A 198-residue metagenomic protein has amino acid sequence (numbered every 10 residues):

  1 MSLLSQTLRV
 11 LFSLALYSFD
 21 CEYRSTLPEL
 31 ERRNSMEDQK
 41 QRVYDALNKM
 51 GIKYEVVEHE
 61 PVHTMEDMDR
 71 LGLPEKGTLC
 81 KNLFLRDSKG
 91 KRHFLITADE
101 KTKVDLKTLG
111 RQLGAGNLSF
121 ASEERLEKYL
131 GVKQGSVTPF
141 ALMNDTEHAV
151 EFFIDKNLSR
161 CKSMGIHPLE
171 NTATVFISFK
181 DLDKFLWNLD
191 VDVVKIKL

Functional and structural regions predicted by a protein language model:
R9, R24, R32-R33: Basic polycationic patches enriched in arginine
E29-L198: Extended, low-hydrophobicity, polar/charged segments
